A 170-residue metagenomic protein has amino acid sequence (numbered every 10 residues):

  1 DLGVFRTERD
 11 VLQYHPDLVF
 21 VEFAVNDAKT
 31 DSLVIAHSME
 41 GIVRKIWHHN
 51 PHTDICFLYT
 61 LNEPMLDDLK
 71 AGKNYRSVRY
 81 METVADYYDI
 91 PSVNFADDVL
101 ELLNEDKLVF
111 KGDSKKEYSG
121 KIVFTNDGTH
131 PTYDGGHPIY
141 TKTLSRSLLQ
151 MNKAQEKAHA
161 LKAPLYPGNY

Functional and structural regions predicted by a protein language model:
D1: Mobile, glycine- and charge-enriched loop segments and immediately flanking short secondary-structure elements within
F5-K157: Alpha-helical cap/lid subdomain in secreted, periplasmic, or secretory-pathway luminal O-acyl-processing enzymes
Q150-Y170: Glycan-recognition and processing domains
